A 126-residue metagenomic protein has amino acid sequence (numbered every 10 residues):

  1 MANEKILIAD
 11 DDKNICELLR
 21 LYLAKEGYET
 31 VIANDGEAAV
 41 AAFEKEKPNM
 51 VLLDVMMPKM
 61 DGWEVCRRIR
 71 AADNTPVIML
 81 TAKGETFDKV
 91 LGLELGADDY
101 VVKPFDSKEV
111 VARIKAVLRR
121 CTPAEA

Functional and structural regions predicted by a protein language model:
D10, D54, T81: Active-site residues of response regulator receiver
E17-K25: Charged docking surfaces used in two-component/phosphorelay signaling
G27-N34, A42: Short hydrophobic/Thr-rich beta-strand motif most characteristic of the beta2 strand and flanking loop of CheY-like
N34-A38, D61-E64, D88: Acidic catalytic/metal-coordinating carboxylates
A41, D61-D73: Short amphipathic alpha-helix used as the core "switch/output" element in two-component signaling
E46-L52: Active-site beta3 strand of CheY-like receiver
M57: Receiver (REC) domain active-site loop signature in two-component systems and cognate sites in sensor histidine kinases
R67, A71, I78-A126: Basic, amphipathic DNA-recognition helix from helix-turn-helix-like DNA-binding domains
